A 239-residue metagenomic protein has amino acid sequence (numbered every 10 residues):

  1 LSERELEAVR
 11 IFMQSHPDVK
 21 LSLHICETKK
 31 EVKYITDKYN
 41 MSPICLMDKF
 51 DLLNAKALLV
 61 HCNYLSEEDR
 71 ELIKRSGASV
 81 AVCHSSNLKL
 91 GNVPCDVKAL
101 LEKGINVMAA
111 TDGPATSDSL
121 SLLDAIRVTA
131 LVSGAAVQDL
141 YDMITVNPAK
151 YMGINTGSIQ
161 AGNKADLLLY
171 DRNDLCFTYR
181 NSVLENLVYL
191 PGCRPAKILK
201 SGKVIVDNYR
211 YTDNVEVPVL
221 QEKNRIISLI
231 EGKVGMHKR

Functional and structural regions predicted by a protein language model:
L1-S79, G91-V107: Histidine/acidic residue-rich metal-binding segments in metalloenzymes
V9, I144-P148, E222-I230: Hydrophobic alpha-helical packing residues
E27, H84-K89, D112-A115: Short, acidic/turn-prone active-site loops that include or flank metal/cofactor- and phosphate-binding residues
K49-K56, K98-D174, V188-G192: His/Asp/Glu-enriched, well-ordered alpha-helical/loop segment that forms or immediately abuts the divalent-metal
S66, L88, A115, L175-C176: Glycine-rich nucleotide phosphate-binding loop and flanking beta-alpha elements of Rossmann-like dinucleotide-binding
L90-P94, D118-L120, Y179-R180: Short, charged, surface-exposed secondary-structure boundary motifs
K164-E216: C-terminal cap of metal-dependent C-N hydrolases
N208-R239: Intein/HINT protein-splicing elements and their conserved insertion hotspots or analogous self-processing inserts
